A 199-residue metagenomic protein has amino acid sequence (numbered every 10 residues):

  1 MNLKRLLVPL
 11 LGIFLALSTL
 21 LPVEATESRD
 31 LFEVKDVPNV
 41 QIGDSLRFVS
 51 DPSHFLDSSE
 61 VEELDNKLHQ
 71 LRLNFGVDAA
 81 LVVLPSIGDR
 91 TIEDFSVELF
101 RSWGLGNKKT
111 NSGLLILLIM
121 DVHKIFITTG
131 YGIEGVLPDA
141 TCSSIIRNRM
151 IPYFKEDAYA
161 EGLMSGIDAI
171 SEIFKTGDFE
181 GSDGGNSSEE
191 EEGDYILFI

Functional and structural regions predicted by a protein language model:
M1-L10: Bacterial N-terminal signal peptides that target proteins for export
P9-S18: Bacterial N-terminal signal peptides
G12, D194-I199: Core hydrophobic alpha-helical membrane-spanning segments
L20-V23: Helix-enriched interaction subdomains in cytosolic or periplasmic regions, typified by TIR/SEFIR signaling/NADase cores
A25-I196: Folded, non-transmembrane soluble domains that reside on the lumenal/extracytoplasmic side of membranes
